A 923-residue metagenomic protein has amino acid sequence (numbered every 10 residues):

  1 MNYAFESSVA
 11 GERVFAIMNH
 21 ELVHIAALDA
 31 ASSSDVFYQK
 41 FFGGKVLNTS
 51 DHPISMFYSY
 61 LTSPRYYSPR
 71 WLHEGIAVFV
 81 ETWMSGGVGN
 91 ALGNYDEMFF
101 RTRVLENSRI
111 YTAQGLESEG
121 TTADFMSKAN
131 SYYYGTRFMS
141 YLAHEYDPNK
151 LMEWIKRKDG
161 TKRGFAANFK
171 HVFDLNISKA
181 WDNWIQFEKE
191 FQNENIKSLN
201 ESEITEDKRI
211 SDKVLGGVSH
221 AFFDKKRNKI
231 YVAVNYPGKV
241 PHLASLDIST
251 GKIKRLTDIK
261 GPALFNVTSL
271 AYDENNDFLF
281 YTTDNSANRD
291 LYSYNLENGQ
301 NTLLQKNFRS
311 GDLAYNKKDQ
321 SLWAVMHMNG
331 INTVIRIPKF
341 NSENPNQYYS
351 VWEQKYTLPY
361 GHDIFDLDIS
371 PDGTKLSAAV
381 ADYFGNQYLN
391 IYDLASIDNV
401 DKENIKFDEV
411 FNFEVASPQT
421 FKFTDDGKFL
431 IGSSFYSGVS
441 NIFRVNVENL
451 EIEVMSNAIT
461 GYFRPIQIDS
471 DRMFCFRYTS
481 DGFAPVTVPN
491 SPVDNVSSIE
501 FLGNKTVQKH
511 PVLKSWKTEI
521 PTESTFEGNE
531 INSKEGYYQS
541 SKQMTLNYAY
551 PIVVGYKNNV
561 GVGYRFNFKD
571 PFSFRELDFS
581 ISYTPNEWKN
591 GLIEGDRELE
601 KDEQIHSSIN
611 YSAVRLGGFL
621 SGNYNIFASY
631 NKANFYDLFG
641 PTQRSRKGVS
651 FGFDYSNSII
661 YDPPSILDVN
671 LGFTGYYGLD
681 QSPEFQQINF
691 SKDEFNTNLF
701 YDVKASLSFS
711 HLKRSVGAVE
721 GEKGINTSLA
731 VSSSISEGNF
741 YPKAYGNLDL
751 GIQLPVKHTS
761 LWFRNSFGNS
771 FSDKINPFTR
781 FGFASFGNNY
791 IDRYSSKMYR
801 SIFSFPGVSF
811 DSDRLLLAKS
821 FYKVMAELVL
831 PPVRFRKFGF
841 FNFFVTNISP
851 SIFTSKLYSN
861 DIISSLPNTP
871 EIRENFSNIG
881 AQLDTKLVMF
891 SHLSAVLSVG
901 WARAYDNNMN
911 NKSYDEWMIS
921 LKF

Functional and structural regions predicted by a protein language model:
E12-R13, I17, A31-Y141, E145 (+1 more regions): Acidic/His/Gly-enriched intrinsically disordered linker/tail segments that often contain short helix/coil "MoRF-like"
N90, N94, L215, V234-L243 (+11 more regions): A flexible loop/linker signature enriched in serine peptidases of the S9 family
M126-A129, E153-F278, D284, S293-L296: Beta/coil-rich, acidic/histidine-enriched accessory regions frequently appended to metallopeptidases
K226-N228, N275-D277, K318-Q320, D372-T374 (+2 more regions): Short coil/turn segments that connect the beta-strands within blades of beta-propeller domains
V234, P241, S434, P489-G617 (+2 more regions): Outer-membrane beta-barrel initiation region
F463, S480-G482, K589-K601, V614 (+4 more regions): Outer-membrane beta-barrel translocator/channel fold
L592, P641, I688-F844, I852 (+4 more regions): C-terminal outer-membrane beta-barrel translocator/porin domains of Gram-negative envelope proteins and their
A881, S913-F923: Outer-membrane beta-barrel "beta-signal"
